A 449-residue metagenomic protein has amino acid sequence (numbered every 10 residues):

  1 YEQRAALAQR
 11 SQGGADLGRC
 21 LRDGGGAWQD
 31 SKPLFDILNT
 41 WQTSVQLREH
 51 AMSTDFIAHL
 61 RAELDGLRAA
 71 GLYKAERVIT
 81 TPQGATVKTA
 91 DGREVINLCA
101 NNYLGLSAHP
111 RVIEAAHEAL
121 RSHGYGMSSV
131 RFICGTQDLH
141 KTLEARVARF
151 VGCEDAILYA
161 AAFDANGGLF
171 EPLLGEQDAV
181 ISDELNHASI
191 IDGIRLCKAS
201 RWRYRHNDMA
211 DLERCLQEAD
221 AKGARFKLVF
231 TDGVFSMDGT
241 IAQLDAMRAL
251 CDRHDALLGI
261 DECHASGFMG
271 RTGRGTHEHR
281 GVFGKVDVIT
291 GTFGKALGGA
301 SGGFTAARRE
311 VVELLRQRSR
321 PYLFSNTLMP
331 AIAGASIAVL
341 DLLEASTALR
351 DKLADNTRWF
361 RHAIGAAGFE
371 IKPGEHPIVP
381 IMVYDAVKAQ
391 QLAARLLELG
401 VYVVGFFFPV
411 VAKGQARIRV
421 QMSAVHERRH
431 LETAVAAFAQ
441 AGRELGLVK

Functional and structural regions predicted by a protein language model:
L7-L21, L34: Hydrophobic, low-acid, alpha-helix-prone terminal segments
Q42, Q46-E49, T54, P110 (+6 more regions): PLP-dependent enzyme catalytic core of the Aspartate aminotransferase-like
F56-Y125, A256: N-terminal "arm"/small-domain region of PLP-dependent enzymes with the aminotransferase-like
N102, W202, H206-I260, S423: Active-site phosphate-binding strand-loop segment of PLP-dependent enzymes
E114, E118-A162: Conserved N-terminal alpha-helix of the aminotransferase class I/II PLP-enzyme fold
L169-A188: Conserved PLP-anchoring active-site segment centered on the Schiff-base-forming lysine
H254-L257, H264, M269-E375, K388: Active-site C-terminal subdomain of aminotransferase-like
D351-G400, V410, G414-Q415, M422-A424: Conserved PLP-binding catalytic core of the aspartate aminotransferase-like
